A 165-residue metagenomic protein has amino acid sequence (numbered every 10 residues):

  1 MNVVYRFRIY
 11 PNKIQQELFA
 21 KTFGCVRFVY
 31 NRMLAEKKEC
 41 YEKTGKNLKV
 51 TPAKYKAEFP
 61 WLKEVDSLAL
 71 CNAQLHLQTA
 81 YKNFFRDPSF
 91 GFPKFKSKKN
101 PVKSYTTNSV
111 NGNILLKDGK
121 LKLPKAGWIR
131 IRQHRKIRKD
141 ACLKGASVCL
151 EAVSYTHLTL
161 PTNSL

Functional and structural regions predicted by a protein language model:
M1-L160, S164: Nucleic-acid substrate recognition interfaces
